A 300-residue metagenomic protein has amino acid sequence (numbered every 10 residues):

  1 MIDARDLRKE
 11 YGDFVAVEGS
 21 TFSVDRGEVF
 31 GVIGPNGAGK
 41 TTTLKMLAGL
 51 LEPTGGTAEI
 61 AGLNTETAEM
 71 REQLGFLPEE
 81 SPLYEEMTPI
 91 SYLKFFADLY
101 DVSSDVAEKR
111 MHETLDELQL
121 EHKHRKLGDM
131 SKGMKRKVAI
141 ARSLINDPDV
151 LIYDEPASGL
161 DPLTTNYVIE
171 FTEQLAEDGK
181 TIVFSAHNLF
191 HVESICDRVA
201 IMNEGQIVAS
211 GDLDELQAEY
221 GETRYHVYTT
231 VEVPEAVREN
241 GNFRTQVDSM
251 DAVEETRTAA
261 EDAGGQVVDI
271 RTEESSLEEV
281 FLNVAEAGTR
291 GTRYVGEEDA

Functional and structural regions predicted by a protein language model:
G56-M70: Conserved ABC transporter NBD signature motif
K94, D98, D105-H122: Conserved ABC ATPase "signature" region
D147: Conserved catalytic motifs of ABC-family nucleotide-binding domains
L151-E155: Catalytic Walker B motif of ABC-type/P-loop ATPase nucleotide-binding domains
S210-G211: ABC ATPase "signature
E215, G221-G288: Short, charged/small-residue-rich alpha-helical element at the C-terminal edge of ABC transporter nucleotide-binding
